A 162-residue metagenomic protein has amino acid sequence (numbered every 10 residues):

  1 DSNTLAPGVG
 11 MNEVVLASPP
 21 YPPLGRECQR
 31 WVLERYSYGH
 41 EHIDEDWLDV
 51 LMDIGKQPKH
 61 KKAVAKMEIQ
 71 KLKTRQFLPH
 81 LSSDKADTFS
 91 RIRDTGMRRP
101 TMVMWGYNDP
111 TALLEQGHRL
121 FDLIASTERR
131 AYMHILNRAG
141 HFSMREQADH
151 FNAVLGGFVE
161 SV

Functional and structural regions predicted by a protein language model:
D1-W31: Flexible "cap/lid" loop of the alpha/beta hydrolase fold
S2-T4, D109, G140-S143: Alpha/beta-hydrolase active-site loop signature
P7-G8, L113-G117, Q147: Residues at alpha-helix caps and immediate loop-helix transition turns in enzyme cores, especially N- and C-cap
Q29-H42, V50-P58, Q70-H80: Helix-loop "lid/cap" segments that line or gate small-molecule binding pockets
W31, V50, K66, Q116-L120 (+1 more regions): Alpha-helical elements of Rossmann-like donor-binding domains used by nucleotide-donor carbohydrate transfer enzymes
H60-A125, Y132: Conserved serine/cysteine hydrolase catalytic core
T127-V162: Catalytic active-site module of serine/aspartate enzymes centered on a nucleophile-bearing elbow/loop
